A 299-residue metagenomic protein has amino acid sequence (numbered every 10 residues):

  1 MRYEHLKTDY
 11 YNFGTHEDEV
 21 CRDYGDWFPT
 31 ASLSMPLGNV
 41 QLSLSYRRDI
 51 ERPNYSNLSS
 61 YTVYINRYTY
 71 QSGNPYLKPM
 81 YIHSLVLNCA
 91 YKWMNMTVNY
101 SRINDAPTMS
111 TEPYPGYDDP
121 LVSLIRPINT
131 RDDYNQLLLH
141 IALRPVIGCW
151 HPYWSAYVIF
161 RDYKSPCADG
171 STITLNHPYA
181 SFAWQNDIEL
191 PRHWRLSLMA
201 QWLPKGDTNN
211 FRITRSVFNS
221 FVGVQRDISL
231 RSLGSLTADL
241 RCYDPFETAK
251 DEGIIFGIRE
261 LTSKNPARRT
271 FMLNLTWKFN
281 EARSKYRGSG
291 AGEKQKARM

Functional and structural regions predicted by a protein language model:
M1-P36, A156-F160, S181-G206: Surface-exposed extracellular loop regions of Gram-negative outer-membrane beta-barrel proteins
Y3-D9, M35-N39, Y46-R52, T62 (+8 more regions): Transmembrane beta-strands of outer-membrane beta-barrel pores
D9-E17, Y55-V63, Y68-Q71, R102 (+6 more regions): Outer-membrane beta-barrel translocator domains and adjoining extracellular loop/strand segments of Gram-negative
E19-C21, I50-N104, S123-L138, P266-R269: Outer-membrane beta-barrel signature, preferentially recognizing the C-terminal barrel domain of Gram-negative
A31-M35, L44, L85-Y91, L139-P145 (+5 more regions): Residues on the lipid-exposed face of transmembrane beta-strands in outer-membrane beta-barrel proteins
K78, N95-S155, F160-Q185: Outer membrane beta-barrel strand-and-loop segments of large Gram-negative receptors, especially TonB-dependent
V158, Y163, F182-S232, R241 (+2 more regions): C-terminal beta-barrel architecture of Gram-negative outer-membrane proteins
I228-M299: C-terminal beta-signal and adjacent terminal beta-strands/loops of Gram-negative outer-membrane beta-barrel proteins
